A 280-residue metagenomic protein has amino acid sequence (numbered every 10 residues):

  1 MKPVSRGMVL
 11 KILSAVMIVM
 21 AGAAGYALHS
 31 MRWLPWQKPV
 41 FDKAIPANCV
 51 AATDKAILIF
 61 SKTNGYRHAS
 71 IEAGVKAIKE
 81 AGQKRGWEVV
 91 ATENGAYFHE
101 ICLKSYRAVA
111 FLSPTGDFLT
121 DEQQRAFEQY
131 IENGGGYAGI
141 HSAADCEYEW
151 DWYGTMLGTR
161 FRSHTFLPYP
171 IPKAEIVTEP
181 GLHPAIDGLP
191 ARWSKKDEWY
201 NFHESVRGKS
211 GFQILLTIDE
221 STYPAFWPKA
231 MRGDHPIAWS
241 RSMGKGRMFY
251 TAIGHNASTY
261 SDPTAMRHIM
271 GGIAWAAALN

Functional and structural regions predicted by a protein language model:
K2-M20, H29: N-terminal Sec-pathway targeting helices
K11, I59, A69-E147: Helical hinge/lid and interdomain linker segments adjacent to catalytic or ligand-binding clefts that mediate domain
K11, Y26-A52, E80-K84, S221-P224 (+2 more regions): Extracellular ligand-binding/catalytic regions of CAZymes and related secreted enzymes and adhesion modules
M17-S105: Aromatic-Pro/Gly-enriched surface loop or interdomain linker that acts as a lid/target-recognition segment
D42, L167-G244: Catalytic beta-strand/loop cores that center a nucleophilic Ser/Cys/Thr and support acyl-enzyme chemistry
V50-D54, Q83, I101-S105, T120 (+6 more regions): Extracellular/periplasmic catalytic domains that process cell-envelope and extracellular macromolecules
T63-Y66, G95-F98, P114-F118, Y137 (+6 more regions): Solvent-exposed loop/turn segments at secondary-structure junctions within structured extracellular/periplasmic domains
D117-L189: A glycine-rich, often tryptophan-bearing local segment used as a flexible ligand/cofactor-contacting loop or short
